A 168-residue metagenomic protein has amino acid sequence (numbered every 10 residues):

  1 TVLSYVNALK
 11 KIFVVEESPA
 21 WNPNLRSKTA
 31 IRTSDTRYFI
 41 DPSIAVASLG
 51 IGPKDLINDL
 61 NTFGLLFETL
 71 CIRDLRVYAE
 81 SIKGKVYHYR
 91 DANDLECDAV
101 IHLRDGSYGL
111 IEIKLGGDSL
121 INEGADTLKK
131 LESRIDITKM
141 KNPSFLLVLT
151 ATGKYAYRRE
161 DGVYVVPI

Functional and structural regions predicted by a protein language model:
T1-S107: Accessory nucleic acid-recognition modules appended to NTPase machines
A47, L120-N122, Y155-E160: Switch/connector loops and helix/strand junctions flanking conserved nucleotide-binding motifs in nucleotide-processing
I82, T138-P143: Short helix-terminating capping/connector loops at secondary-structure junctions
R90, V148-T150: Short beta-strand/turn micro-motifs composed of small residues that flank or help shape donor/cofactor-binding pockets
H102, S107-S119: Active-site ExK catalytic segment of metal-dependent nucleases
S107, S144-F145: Residues at the starts of beta-strands that form the adenosine-phosphate
G116-I137: Mg2+/Mn2+-dependent nuclease catalytic core
A151-I168: Domain-level recognition of nuclease-like catalytic cores that cleave nucleotide substrates
